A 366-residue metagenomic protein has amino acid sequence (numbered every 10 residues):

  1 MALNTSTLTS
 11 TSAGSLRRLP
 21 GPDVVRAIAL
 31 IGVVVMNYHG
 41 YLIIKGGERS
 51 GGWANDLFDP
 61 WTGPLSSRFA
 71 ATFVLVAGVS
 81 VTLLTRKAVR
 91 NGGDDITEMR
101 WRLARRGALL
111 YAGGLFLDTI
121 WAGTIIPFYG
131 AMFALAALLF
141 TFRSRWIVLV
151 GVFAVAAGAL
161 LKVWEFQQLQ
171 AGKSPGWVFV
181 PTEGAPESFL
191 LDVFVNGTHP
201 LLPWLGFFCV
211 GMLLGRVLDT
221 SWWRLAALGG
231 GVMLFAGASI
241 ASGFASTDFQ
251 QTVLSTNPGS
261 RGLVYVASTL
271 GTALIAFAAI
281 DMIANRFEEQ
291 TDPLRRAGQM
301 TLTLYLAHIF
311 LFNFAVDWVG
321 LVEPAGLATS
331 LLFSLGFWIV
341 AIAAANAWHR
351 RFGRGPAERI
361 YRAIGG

Functional and structural regions predicted by a protein language model:
A2-G366: Alpha-helical transmembrane segments and their immediate juxtamembrane cytosolic regions
